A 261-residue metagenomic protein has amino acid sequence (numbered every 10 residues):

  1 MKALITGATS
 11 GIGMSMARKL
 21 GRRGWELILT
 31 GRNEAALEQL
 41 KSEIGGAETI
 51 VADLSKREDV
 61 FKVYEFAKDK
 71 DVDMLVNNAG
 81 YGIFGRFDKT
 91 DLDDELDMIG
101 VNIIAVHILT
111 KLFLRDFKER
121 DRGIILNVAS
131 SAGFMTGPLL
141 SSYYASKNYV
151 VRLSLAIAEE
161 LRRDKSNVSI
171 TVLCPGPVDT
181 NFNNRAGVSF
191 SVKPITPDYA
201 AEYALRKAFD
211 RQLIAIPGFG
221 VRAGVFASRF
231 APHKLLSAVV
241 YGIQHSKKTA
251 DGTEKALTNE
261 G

Functional and structural regions predicted by a protein language model:
T9-S10: Conserved glycine-rich cofactor-binding loop
R23-Q39: Conserved glycine-rich Rossmann-like NAD(P)H-binding loop of the short-chain dehydrogenase/reductase
A52-K62, L92: The beta1-alpha1 cofactor-binding region of Rossmann-like NAD(H)/NADP(H)-dependent oxidoreductases
R86-F87, D94-I99: Substrate-binding pocket helix/loop in short-chain dehydrogenase/reductase
T110, S146: Active-site helix of classical SDR
S130: Residue(s) in the substrate-gating loop at a strand-loop-helix junction that position the organic substrate next
V172, S189-V225: C-terminal helical subdomain
